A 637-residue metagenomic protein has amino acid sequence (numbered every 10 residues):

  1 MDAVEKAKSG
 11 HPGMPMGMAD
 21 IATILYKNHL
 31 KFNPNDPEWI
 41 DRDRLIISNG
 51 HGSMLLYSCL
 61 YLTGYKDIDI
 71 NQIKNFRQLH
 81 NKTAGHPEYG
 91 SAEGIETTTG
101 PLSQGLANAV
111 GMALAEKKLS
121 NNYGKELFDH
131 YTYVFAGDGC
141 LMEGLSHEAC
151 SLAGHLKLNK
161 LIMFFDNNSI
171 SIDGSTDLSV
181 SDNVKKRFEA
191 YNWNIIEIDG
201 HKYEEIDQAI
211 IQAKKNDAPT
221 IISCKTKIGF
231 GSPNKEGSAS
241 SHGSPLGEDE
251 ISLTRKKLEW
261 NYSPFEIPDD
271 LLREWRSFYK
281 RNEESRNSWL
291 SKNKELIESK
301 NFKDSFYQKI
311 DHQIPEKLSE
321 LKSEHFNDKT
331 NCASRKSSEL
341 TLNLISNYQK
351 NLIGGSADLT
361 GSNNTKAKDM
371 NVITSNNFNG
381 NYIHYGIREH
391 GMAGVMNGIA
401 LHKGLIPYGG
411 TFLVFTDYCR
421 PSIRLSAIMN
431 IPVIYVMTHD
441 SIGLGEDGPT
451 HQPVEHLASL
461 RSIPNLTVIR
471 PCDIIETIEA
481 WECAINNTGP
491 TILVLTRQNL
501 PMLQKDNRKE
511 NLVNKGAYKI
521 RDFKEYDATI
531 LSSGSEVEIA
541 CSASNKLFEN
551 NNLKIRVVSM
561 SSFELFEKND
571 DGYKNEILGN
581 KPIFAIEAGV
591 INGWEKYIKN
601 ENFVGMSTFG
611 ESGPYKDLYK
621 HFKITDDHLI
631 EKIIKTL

Functional and structural regions predicted by a protein language model:
M1-S9, F165-N168: N-terminal capping segment at the start of a domain
D2-A7, P34-D43, A84-T99, L127-Y133 (+4 more regions): Glycine/charged-rich beta-loop-alpha catalytic/anionic-binding loops adjacent to active sites
A7-A19, L45-H51, P87-N108, G137-C140 (+8 more regions): Active-site nucleophile and cofactor-binding loops and adjacent substrate-binding regions of central metabolic enzymes
M18-L156, K366-A367, I399, K505: Cofactor-binding active-site loop characterized by glycine-rich and histidine/acidic residues
T23-H29, C59-Y65, V110-S120, G154-K157 (+6 more regions): Alpha-helix C-terminal capping segments
I40-D41, S223-S232, E236-P315: Terminal amphipathic helices with adjacent charged low-complexity linkers/tails
Q78-G90, N108, L114, K118-S120 (+5 more regions): Thiamine diphosphate
N293-P432, E510-Y518, E525, L531-G534 (+1 more regions): Non-catalytic terminal/interface segments that mediate subunit docking, oligomerization, and allosteric communication
